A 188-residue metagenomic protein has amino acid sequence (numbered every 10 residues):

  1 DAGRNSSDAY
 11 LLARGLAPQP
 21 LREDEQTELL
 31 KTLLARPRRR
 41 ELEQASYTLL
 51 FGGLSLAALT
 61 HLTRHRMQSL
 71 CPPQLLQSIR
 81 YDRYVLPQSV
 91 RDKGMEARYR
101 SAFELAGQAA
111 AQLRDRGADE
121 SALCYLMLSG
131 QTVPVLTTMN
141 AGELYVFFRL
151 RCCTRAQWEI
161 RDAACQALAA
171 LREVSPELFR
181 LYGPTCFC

Functional and structural regions predicted by a protein language model:
D1-C188: A conserved ligand/cofactor-binding region detector
